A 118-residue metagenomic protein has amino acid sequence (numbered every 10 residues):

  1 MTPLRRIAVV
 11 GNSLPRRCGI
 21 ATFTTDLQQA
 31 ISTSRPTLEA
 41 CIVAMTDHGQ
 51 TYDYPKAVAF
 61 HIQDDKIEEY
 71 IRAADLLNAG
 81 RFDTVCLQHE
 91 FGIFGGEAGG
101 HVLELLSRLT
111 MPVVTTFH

Functional and structural regions predicted by a protein language model:
T2-R17, L87-F91: Nucleotide-activated donor-dependent transferases that construct or modify glycoconjugates
R6, E39-C41, P112: Residues at the starts of beta-strands that form the adenosine-phosphate
V9, I42-A44, T115: Structural beta-sheet core signal
P15-R17, D26-F82: N-terminal strand-loop element at the rim of the active site of nucleotide-sugar-dependent glycosyltransferases
I20-A30, A98-H101: Conserved alpha-helical elements of sugar-nucleotide-dependent glycosyltransferases
E39, E68-E69, E90, E97 (+1 more regions): Glutamate identity and glutamate-enriched acidic tracts
F60-I62, A74-G99, P112-H118: Short N-terminal targeting/anchoring amphipathic segment
L105-T110: Short, conserved loop/helix-junction motifs that constitute active-site signature segments in enzyme catalytic cores
